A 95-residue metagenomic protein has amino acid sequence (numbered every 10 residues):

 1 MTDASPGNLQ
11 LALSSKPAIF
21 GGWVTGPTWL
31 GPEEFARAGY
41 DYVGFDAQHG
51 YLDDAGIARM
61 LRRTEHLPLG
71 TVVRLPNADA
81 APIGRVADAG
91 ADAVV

Functional and structural regions predicted by a protein language model:
M1-V95: Expand to "…catalyze enediolate/carbanion chemistry for C-C bond making/breaking, isomerization, decarboxylation
